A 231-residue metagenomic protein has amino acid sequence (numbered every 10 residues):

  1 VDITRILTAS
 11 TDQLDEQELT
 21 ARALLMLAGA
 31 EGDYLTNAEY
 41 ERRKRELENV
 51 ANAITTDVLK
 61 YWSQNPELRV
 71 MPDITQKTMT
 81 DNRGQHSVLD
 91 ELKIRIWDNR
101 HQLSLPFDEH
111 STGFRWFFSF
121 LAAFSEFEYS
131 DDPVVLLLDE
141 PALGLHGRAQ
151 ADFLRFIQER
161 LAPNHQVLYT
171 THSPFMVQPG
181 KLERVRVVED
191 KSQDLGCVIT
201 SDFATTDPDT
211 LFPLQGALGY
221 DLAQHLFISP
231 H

Functional and structural regions predicted by a protein language model:
V1-N65, S87-L89, R95-W97: Coupling/switch segment of ABC-type P-loop NTPase heads
E46, V50-R69, D73, T78 (+1 more regions): Switch/communication elements of ASCE P-loop NTPase nucleotide-binding domains
H231: Conserved strand-helix element at the start of the C-terminal RecA-like helicase core
